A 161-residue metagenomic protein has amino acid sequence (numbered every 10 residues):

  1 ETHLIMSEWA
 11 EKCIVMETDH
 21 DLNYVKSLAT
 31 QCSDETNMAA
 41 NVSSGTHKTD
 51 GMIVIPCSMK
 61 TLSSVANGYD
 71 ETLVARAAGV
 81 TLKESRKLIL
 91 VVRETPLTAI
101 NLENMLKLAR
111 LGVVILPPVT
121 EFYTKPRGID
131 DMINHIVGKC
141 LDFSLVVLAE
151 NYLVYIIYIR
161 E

Functional and structural regions predicted by a protein language model:
E1-I89, T95-I156, R160-E161: A cross-family phosphate/adenosyl-ligand binding-site feature
